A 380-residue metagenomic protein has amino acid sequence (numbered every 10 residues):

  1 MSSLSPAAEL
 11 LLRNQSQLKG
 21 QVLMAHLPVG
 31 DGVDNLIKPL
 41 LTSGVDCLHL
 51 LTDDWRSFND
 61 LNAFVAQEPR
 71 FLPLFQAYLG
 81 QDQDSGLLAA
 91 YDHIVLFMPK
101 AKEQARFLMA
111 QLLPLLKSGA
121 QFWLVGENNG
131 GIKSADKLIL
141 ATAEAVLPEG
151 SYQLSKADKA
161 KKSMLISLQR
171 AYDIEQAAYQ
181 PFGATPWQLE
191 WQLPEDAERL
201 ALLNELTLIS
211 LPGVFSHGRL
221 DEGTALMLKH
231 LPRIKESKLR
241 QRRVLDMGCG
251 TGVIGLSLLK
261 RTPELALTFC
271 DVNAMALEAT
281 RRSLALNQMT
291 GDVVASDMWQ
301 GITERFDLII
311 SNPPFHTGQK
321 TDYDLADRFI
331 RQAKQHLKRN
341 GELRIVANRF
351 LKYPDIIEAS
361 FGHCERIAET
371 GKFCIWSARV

Functional and structural regions predicted by a protein language model:
S3-P73, E222-S311: Conserved SAM/SAH cofactor-binding pocket of Class I
D53, E127, D271-A276, T321 (+2 more regions): Short beta->alpha hinge that forms the Motif I/post-I loop of the SAM-binding pocket
Y91-F97, F306-P314, R344: Short SAM/SAH-binding signature in class I
R106-S118, D327-R339: A short glycine-rich, Lys/Arg-flanked "PGG" loop and its adjoining helix->strand segment in the class I
G119-N128, N340-A347: Conserved beta-strand signature within the Rossmann-like core of class I S-adenosyl-L-methionine
E144-E195, I356, H363-V380: Active-site capping/gating segments
K159-Q241: SAM-dependent Rossmann-like transferase core, predominantly class I methyltransferases with a strong bias toward
A274-M275, S311-K334: Mobile active-site "lid"/loop adjacent to the S-adenosyl-L-methionine
